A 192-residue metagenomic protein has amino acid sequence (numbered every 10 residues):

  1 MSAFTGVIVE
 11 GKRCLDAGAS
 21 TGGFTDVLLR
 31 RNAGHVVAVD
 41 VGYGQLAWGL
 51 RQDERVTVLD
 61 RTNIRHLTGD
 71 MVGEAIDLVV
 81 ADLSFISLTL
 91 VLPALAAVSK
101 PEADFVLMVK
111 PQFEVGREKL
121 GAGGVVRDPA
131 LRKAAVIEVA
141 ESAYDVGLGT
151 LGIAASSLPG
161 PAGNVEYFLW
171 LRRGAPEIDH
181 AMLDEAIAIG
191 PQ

Functional and structural regions predicted by a protein language model:
A3-E10, V72-G73: Glycine-rich helix-loop-beta junction characteristic of Rossmann-like nucleotide cofactor-binding loops
V9-S20: Conserved class I S-adenosyl-L-methionine
G22-G23, G44: Glycine-rich SAM-binding Motif I of class I
V27-H35: Conserved S-adenosyl-L-methionine
H35-L90: S-adenosyl-L-methionine
T89-V106: A short glycine-rich, Lys/Arg-flanked "PGG" loop and its adjoining helix->strand segment in the class I
P111-D128: Short, glycine-/aromatic-enriched active-site segment of Class I SAM-dependent methyltransferases
V165, L169-Q192: Flexible, glycine-/basic-rich loop-and-beta segments that form/coincide with the SAM-dependent methyltransferase
